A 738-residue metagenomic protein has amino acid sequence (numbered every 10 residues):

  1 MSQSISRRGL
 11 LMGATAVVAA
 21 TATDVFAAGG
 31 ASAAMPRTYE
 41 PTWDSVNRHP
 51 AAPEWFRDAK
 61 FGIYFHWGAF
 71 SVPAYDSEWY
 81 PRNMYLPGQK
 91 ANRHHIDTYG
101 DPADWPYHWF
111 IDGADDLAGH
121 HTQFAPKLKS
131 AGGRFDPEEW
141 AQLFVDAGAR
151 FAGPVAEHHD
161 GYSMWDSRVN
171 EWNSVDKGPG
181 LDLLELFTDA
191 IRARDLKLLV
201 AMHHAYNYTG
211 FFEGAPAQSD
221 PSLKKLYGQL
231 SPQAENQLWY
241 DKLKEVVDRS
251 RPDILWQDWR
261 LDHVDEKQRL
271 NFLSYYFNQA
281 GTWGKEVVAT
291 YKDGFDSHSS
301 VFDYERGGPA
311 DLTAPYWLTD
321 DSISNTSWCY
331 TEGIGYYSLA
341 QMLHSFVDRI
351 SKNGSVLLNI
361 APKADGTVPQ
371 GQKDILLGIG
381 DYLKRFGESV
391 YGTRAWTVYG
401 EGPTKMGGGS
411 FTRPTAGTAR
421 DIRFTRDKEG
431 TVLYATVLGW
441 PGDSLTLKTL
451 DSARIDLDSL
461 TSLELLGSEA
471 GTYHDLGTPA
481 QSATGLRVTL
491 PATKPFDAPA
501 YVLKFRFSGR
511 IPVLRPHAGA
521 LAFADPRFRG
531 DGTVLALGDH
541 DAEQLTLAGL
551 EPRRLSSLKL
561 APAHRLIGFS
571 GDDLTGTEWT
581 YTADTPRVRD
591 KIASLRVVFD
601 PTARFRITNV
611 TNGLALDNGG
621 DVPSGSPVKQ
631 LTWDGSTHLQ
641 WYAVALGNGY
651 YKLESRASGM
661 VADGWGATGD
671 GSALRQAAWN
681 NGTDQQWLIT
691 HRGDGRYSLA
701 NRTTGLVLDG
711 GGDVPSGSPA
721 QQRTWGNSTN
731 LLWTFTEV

Functional and structural regions predicted by a protein language model:
M1-I5, V18-A19: Secretory targeting signals
G9-G30: N-terminal export signals
A34-P516: Mature catalytic domains of secreted/periplasmic carbohydrate-active enzymes
L465-G471, R527-F528, D572-L574, D621 (+2 more regions): Change "in extracellular beta-sheet-rich domains … of secreted and cell-surface proteins" to "in beta-sheet-rich domains
A470-L476, G530-V534, T575-W579: Surface-exposed loop/edge segments in extracytoplasmic proteins
T493-Y501, E551-P552, D584-S594, G635-H638 (+2 more regions): Extracellular interaction modules
R515-R527, P552-D572, R596-V622, Q640-G669 (+2 more regions): Extracellular glycan-recognition/adhesion modules and their associated mucin-like linkers
A518-Q544: Extracellular, modular beta-sheet/disulfide-rich ectodomains of secreted and cell-surface proteins
